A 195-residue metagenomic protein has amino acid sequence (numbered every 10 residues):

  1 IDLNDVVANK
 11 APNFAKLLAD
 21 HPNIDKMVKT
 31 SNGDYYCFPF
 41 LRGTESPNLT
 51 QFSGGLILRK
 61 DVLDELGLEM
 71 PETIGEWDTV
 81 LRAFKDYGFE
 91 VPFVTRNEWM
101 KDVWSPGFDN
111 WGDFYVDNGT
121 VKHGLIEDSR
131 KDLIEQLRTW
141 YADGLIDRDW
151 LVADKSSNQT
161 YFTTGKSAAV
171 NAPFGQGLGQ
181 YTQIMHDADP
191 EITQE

Functional and structural regions predicted by a protein language model:
I1-E195: Extracytoplasmic/secretory soluble proteins
